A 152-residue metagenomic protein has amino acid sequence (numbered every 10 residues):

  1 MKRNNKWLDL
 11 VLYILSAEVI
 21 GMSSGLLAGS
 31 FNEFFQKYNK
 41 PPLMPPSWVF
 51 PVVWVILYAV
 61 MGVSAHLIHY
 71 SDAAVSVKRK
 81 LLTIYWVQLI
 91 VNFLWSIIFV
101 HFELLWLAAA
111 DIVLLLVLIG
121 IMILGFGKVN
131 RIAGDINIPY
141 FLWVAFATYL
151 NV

Functional and structural regions predicted by a protein language model:
M1-Y13: N-terminal membrane topogenic signal
A17-E33: Alpha-helical transmembrane segments of multi-pass membrane proteins
G29-L43: Membrane-interface helix termini and inter-helical loops of multi-pass transporters
P45-A59, E103-L115: Membrane-interface loop-to-helix entry segments
A59-S96: Helix-adjacent hinge/juxtasegments
Y85-L89, F93, A109-M122, Y140-V144: Hydrophobic alpha-helical segments of small multi-pass membrane proteins
W95-L107, K128-V129: Membrane-interface helix caps and helix-loop-helix hairpins in membrane proteins
G127-V152: Terminal transmembrane helical module of multi-pass membrane proteins
